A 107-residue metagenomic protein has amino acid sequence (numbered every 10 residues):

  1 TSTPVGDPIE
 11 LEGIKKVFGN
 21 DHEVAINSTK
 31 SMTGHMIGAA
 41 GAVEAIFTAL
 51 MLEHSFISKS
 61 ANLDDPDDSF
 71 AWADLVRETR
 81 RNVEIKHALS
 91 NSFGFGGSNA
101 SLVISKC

Functional and structural regions predicted by a protein language model:
T1-C107: Conserved "HGTGT" condensation-loop signature of ketosynthase/thiolase-family condensing enzymes that catalyze
